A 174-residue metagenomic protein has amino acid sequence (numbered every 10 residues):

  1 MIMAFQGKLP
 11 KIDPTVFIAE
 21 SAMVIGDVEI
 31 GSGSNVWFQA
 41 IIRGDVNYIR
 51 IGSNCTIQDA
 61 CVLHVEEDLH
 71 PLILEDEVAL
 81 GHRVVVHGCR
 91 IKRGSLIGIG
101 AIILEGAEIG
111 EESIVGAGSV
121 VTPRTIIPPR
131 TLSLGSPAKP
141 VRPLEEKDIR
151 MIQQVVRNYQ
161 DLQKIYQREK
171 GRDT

Functional and structural regions predicted by a protein language model:
M1-P14, A19, H70-V85, I91-R93 (+2 more regions): C-terminal segments of enzyme domains that contribute to small-molecule binding surfaces
P14, A19-E20, I25-G26, G31-S32 (+15 more regions): Left-handed beta-helix
I49: Active-site cofactor/substrate anionic-group-binding motifs, chiefly glycine- and Lys/Arg-rich phosphate-binding loops
